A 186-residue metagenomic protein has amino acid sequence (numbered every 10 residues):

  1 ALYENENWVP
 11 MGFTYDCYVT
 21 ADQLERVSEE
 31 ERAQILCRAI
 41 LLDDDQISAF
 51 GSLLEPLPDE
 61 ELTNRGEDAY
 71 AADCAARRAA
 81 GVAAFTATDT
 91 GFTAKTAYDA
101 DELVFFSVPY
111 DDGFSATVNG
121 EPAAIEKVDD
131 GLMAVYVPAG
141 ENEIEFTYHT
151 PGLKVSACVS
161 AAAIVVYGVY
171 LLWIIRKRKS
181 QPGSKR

Functional and structural regions predicted by a protein language model:
A1-A75, D99: Extracytoplasmic
D44-R186: Active-site-proximal, structured, solvent-exposed surfaces of multi-pass membrane proteins that position macromolecular
